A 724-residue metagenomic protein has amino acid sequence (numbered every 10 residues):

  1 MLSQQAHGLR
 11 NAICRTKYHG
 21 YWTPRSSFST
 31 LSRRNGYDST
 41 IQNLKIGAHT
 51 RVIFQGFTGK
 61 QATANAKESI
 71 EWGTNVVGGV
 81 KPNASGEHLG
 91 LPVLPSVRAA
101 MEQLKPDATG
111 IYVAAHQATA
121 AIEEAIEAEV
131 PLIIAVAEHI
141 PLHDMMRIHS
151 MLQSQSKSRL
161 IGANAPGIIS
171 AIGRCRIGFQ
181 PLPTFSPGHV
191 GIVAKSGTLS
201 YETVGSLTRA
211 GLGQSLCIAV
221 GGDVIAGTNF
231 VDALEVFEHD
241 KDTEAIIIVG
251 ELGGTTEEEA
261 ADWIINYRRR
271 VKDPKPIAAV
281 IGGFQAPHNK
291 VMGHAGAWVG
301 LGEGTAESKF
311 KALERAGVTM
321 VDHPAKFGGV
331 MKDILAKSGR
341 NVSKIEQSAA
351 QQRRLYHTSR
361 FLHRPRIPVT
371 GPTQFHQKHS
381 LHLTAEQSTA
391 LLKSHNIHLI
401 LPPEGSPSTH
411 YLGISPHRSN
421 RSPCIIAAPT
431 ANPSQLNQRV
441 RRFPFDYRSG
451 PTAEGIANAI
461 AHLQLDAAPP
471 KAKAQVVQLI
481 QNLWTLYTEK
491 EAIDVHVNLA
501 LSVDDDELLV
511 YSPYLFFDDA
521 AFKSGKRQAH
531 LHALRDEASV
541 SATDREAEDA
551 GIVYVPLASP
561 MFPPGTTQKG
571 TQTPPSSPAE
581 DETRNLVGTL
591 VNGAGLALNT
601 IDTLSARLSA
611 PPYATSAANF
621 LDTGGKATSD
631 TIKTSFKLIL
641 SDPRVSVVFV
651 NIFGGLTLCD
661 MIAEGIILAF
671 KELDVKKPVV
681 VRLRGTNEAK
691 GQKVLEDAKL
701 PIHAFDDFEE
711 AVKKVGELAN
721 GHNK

Functional and structural regions predicted by a protein language model:
L2-K724: Catalytic-core regions of core metabolic enzymes, especially those transforming organic acids/acyl-group intermediates
